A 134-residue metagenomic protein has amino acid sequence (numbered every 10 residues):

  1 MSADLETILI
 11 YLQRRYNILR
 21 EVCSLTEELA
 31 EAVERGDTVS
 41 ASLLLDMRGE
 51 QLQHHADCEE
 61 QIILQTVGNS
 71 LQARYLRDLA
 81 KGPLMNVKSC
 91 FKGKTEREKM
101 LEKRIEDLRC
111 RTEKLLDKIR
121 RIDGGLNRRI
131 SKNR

Functional and structural regions predicted by a protein language model:
M1-E31, S42-R134: C-terminal-biased regions
